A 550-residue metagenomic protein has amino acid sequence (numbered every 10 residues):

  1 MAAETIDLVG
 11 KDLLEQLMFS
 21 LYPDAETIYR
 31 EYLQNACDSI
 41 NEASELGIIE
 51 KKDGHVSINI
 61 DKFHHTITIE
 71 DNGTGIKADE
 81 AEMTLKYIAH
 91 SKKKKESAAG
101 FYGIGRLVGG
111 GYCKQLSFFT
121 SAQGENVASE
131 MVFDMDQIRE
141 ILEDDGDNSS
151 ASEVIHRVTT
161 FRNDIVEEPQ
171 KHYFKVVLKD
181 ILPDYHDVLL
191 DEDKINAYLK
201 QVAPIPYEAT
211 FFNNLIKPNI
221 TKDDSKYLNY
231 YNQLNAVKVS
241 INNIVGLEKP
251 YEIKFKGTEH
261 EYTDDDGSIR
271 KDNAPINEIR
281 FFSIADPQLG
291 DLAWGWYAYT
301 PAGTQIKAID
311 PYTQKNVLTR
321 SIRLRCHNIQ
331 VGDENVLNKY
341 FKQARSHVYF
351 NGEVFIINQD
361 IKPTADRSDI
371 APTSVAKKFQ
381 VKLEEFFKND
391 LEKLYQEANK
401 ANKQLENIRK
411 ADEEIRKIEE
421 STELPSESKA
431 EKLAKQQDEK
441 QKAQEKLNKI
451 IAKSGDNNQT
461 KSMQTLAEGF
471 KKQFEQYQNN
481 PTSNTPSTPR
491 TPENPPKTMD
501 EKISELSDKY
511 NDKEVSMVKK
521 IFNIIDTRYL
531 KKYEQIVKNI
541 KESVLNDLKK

Functional and structural regions predicted by a protein language model:
M1, N273-K550: Charged regulatory segments coupled to nucleotide-binding catalytic modules in large multidomain enzymes
M1-L8, G47-A99, G124-T313, Q330: Interdomain "switch/hinge" adjacent to the Bergerat
M1-V56, H64, D79-K86, V515-K520 (+2 more regions): Bergerat-fold GHKL ATPase/HATPase_c domain
V9, L13, A25-I28, G100 (+3 more regions): Helical mechanochemical/support elements of P-loop NTPase systems and associated helical scaffolds
N72, S121, V336: Surface loops and adjacent helix of pleckstrin homology
K95-C113: Glycine-rich phosphate-binding loop
G111, P169-K171, Y349: Short, solvent-exposed loop/turn segments at the edges of secondary structure
Q115-F119: Glycine-rich ATP-binding loops of the HATPase_c
